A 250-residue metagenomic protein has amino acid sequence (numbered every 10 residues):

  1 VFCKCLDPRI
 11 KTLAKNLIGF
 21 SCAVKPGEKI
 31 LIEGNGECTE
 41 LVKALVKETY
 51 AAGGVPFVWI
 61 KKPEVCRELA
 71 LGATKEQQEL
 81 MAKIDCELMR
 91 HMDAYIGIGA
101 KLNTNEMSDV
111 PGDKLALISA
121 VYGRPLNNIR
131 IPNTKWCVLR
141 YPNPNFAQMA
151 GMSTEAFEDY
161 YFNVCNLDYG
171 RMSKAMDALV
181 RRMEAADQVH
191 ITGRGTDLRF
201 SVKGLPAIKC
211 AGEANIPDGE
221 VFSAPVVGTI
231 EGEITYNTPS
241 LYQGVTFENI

Functional and structural regions predicted by a protein language model:
V1-F2, I250: Short intrinsically disordered, low-complexity coil segments enriched in acidic
F2-G232, P239-Y242: Active-site bordering "gate/hinge" segments that shape substrate access to catalytic or cofactor-binding pockets
G244-I250: Active-site and channel-lining beta-strand-loop segments that bind or position nucleotide-derived/phosphorylated
